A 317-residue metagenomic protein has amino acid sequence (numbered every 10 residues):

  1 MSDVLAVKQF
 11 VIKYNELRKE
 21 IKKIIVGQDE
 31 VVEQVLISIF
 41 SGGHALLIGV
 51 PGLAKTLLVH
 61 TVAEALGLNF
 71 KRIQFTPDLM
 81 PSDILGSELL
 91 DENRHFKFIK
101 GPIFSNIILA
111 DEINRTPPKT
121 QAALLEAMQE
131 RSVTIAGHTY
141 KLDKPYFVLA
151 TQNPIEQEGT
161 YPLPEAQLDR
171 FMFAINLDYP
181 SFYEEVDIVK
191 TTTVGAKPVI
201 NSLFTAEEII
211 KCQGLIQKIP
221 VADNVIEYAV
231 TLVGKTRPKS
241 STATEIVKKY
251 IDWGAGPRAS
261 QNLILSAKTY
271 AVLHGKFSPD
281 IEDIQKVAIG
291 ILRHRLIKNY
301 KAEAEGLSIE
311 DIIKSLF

Functional and structural regions predicted by a protein language model:
M1-D3, K239-F317: C-terminal engagement/docking regions of AAA+ P-loop ATPases
V7-V11, I24-I25, A174-I246, L273-F277 (+2 more regions): Conserved C-terminal "switch" segment of AAA+ ATPases
K8-L53: Pre-Walker A (pre-P-loop) alpha-helix and adjacent loop at the N terminus of AAA/AAA+ ATPase modules, a conserved
Q34-I37, L90-L109: Conserved alpha-helical scaffold flanking the Walker A/P-loop in AAA+ ATPase domains
I39-T76: Walker A/P-loop
L68, Y161-D178, A196-V199: A short helix-turn-beta junction within AAA+ P-loop NTPase domains corresponding to the substrate/partner-engaging
S82, F104-Q129, D143, E158-Q167 (+1 more regions): Conserved AAA+/SF3 P-loop NTPase catalytic/coupling segment centered on the Walker-B
K97-N106, I135-Q152, L163-M172: AAA+/SF3 P-loop NTPase mechanochemical coupling elements
